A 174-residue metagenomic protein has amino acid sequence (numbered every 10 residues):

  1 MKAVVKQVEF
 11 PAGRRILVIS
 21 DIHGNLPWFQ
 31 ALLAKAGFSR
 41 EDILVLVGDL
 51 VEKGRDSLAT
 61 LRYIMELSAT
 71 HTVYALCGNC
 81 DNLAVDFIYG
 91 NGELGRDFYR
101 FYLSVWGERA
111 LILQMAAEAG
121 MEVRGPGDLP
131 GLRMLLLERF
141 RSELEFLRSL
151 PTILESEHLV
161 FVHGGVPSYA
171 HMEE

Functional and structural regions predicted by a protein language model:
M1-Y63, V73: N-terminal active-site segment of His-dependent metallophosphoesterases
K6-F10, T152-E157: Short acidic-hydrophobic surface loop/beta-edge motif
V18, E155, L159-G164: Short hydrophobic-aromatic micro-motifs
I19, Y74-G78, H163: Active-site-adjacent beta-strand anchor residues
H23-W28, E52-R55, C80-V85, L154 (+1 more regions): Active-site environment of divalent metal-dependent phosphoester hydrolases
S39, S68-T70, S156: Short, well-ordered coil/turn elements that cap or connect secondary structure elements
K53-L61, M65-P151: Active-site neighborhood of divalent metal-dependent phosphoester bond hydrolases
F98, P167-E174: Active-site-proximal segments of metal-dependent phosphoesterases and phosphodiesterases across multiple
